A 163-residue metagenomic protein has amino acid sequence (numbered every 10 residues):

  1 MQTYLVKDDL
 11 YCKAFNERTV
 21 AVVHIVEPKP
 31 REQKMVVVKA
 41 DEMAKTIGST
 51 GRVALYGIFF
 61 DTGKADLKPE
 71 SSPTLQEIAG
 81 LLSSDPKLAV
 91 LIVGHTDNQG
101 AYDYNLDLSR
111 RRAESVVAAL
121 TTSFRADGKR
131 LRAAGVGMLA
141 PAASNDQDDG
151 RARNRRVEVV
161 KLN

Functional and structural regions predicted by a protein language model:
Q2-V90, T122-A126, N163: Periplasmic peptidoglycan-binding/tethering modules of Gram-negative envelope proteins
D66-S72, V93-N163: Periplasmic OmpA-like peptidoglycan-binding domain that tethers envelope proteins to the cell wall
